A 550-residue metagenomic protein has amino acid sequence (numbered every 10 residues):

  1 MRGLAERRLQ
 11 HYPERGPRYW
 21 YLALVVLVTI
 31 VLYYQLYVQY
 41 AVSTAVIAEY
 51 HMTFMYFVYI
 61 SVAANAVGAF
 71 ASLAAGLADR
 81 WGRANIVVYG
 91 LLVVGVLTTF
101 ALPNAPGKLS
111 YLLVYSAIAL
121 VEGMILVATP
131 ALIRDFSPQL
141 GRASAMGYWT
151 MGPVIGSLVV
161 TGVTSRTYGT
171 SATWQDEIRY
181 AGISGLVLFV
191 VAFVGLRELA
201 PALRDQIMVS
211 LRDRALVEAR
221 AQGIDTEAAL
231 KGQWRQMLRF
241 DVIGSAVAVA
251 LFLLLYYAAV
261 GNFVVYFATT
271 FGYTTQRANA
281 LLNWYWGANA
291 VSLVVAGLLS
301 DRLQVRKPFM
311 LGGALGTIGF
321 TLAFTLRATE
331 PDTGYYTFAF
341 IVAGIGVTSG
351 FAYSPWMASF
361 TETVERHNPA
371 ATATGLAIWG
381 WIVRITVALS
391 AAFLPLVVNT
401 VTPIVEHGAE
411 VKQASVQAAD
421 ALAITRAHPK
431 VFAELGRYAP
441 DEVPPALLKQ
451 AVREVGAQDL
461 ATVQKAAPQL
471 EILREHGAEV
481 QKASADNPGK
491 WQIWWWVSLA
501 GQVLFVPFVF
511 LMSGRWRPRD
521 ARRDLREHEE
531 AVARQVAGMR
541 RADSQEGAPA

Functional and structural regions predicted by a protein language model:
G3-R15, A200-S245: Juxtamembrane intracellular "pre-TM" segments in multi-pass secondary transporters
Q39-A41, L238-W286, Y353, M357 (+1 more regions): Extracytoplasmic gate region of multi-pass secondary transporters
S61-G76, N283-A296: Central cavity-lining transmembrane alpha-helices of secondary-active solute carriers, predominantly the Major
F70-P106: Conserved MFS/SLC helix-loop-helix module at the cytosolic interface between two early adjacent transmembrane helices
R80-L91, D301-L315: Cytoplasmic membrane-interface "Motif A"-like loop-to-helix N-cap segments of 12-TM Major Facilitator Superfamily
L92-P106, L315-D332: C-terminal ends and interior cores of transmembrane alpha-helices in multi-pass membrane transporters/permeases
V114-G152: Cytoplasmic helix-loop-helix junction between adjacent transmembrane helices in 12-TM secondary transporters
W149-P201: Helix-loop-helix hairpin linking two adjacent transmembrane segments in secondary transporters
